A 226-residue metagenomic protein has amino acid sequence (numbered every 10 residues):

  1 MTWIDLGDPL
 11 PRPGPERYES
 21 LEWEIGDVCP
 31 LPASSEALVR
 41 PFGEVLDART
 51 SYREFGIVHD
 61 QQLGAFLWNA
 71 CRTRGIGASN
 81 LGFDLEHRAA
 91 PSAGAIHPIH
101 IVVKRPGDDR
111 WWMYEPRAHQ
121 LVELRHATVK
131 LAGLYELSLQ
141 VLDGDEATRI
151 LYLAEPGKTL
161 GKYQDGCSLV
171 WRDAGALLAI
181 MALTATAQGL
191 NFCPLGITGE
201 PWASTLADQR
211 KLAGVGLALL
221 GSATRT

Functional and structural regions predicted by a protein language model:
M1-D145: N-terminal amphipathic, basic helical "cap/leader" segment at the start of enzyme domains
L38, R74, G157-T159, R225: Short, acidic Gly/Pro/Ser/Thr-rich loop/turn segments
F66, I101, T148-T159, Q164-S204: Small-aliphatic-rich amphipathic alpha-helix that forms the alpha element of a beta-alpha
A93, P194-L195, R210: Short, surface-exposed helix-loop/turn micro-motifs enriched in polar/charged residues
P98, A147, L212-G214: A structure-centric signal for secondary-structure junctions around beta-strands
H126-G144, R149-K158, D165, Q209 (+1 more regions): Hydrophobic alpha-helical transmembrane segments and adjacent short intramembrane/lumenal linkers of inner/organellar
A207-T226: A glycine-rich helix N-cap at a beta->alpha junction
